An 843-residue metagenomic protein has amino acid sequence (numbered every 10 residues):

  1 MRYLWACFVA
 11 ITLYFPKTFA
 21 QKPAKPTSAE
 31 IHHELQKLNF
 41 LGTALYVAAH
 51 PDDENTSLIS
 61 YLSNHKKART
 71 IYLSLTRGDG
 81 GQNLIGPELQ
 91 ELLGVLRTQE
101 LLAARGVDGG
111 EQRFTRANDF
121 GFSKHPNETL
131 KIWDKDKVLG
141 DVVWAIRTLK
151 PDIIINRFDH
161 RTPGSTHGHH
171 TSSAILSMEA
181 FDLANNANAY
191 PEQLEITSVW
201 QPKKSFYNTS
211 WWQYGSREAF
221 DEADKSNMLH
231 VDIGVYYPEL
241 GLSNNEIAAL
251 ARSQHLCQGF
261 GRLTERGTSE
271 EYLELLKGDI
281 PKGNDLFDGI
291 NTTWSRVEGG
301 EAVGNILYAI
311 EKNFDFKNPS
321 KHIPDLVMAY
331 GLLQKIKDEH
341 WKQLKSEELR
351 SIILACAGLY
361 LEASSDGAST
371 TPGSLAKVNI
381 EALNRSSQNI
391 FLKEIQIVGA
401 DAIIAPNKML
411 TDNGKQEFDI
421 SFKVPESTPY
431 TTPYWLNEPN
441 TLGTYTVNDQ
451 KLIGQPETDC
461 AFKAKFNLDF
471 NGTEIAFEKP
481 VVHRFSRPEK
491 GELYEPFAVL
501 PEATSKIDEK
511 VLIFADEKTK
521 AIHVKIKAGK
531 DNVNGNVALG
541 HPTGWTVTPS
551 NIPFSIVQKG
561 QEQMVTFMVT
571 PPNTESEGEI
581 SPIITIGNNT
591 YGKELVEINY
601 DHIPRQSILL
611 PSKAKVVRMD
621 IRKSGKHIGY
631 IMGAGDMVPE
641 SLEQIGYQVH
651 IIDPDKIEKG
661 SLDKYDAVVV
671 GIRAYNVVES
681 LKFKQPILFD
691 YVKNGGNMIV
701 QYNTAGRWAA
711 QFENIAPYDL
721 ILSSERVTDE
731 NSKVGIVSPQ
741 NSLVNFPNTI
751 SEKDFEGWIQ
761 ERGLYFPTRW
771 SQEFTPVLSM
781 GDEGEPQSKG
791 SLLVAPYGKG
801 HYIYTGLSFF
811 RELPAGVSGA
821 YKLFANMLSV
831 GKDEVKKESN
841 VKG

Functional and structural regions predicted by a protein language model:
M1-Q21, G843: Bacterial Sec-dependent N-terminal signal peptides
A20-L45, H125-T129, K135-L361: Metal-dependent de-N-acetylase/amidase catalytic core
Q21-T148, T171, M178-D182: Active-site rim/loop-helix segments in enzyme catalytic domains that contact anionic ligands
L45-V47, T70-S74, E111-R116, I153-N156 (+6 more regions): Structural recognition of the beta-strand scaffold that forms the well-ordered cores of secreted hydrolase catalytic
S365-V617, K623: Long beta-sheet-rich domains in secretory-pathway and surface-associated proteins
T590-G671, R811, S829-K842: Aromatic-Pro/Gly-enriched surface loop or interdomain linker that acts as a lid/target-recognition segment
R673-F755: A glycine-rich, often tryptophan-bearing local segment used as a flexible ligand/cofactor-contacting loop or short
S724-G816, V835-K836, N840: Catalytic beta-strand/loop cores that center a nucleophilic Ser/Cys/Thr and support acyl-enzyme chemistry
